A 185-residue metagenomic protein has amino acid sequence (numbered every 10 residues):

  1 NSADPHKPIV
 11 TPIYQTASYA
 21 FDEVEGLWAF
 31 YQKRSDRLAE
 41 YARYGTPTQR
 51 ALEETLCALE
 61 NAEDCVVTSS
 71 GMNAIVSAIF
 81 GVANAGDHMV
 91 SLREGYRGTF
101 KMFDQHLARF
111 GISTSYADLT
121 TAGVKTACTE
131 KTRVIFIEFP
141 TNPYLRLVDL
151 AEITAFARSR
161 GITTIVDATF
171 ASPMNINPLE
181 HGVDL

Functional and structural regions predicted by a protein language model:
N1-Y14: Short conserved active-site loop signatures built around small residues
S2, F21, T121-K125: A short acidic, often aromatic-flanked loop/helix-cap motif at beta-alpha or helix-coil junctions that lines enzyme
P8-I9, N61, F110: Short, basic and Ser/Thr-rich N-terminal targeting/leader segments
P12, A17-E25, A117-T120: Histidine- and aromatic-rich ligand-binding microenvironments
S18, E23-N73, G98-Q105: Conserved N-terminal alpha-helix of the aminotransferase class I/II PLP-enzyme fold
C65-L185: Conserved PLP-enzyme active-site core in the AAT-like
